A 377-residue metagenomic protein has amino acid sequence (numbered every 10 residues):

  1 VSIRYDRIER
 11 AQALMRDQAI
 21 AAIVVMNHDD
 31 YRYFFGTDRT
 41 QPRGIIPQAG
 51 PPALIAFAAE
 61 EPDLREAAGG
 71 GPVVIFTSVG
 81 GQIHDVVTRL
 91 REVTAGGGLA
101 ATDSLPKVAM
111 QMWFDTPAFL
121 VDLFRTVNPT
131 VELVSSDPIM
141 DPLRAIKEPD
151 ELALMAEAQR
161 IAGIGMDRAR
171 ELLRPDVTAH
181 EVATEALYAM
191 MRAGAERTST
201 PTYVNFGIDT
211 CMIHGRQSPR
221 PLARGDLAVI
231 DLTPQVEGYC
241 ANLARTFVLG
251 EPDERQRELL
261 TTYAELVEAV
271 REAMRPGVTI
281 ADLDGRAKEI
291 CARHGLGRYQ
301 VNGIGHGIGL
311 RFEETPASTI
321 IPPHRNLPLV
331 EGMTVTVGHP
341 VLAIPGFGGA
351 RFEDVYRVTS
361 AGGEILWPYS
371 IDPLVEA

Functional and structural regions predicted by a protein language model:
V1-A377: Active-site neighborhoods and metal-handling regions in enzymes and metal-associated proteins
